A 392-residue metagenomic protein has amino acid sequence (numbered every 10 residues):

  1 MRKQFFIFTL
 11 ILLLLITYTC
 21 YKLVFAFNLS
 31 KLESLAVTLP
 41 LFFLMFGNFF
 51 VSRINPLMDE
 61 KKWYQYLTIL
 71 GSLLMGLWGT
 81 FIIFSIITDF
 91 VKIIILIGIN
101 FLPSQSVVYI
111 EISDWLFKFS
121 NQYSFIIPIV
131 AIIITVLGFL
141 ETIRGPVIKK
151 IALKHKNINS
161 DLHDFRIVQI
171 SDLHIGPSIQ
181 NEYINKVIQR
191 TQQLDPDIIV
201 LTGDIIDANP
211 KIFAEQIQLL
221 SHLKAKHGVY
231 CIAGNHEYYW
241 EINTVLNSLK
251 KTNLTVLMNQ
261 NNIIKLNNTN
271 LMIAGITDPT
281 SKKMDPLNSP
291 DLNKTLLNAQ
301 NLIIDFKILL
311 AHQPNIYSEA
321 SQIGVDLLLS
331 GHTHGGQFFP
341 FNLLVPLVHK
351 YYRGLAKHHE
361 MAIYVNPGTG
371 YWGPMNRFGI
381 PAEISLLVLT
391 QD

Functional and structural regions predicted by a protein language model:
M1-R144: Non-catalytic terminal accessory segments
N28, Q65-S72, L153, V168 (+1 more regions): Short amphipathic alpha-helical coupling elements at transmembrane boundaries
K149-K150, N157-D392: Soluble catalytic domains of enzymes that build or remodel membrane lipids, polysaccharides, and related
